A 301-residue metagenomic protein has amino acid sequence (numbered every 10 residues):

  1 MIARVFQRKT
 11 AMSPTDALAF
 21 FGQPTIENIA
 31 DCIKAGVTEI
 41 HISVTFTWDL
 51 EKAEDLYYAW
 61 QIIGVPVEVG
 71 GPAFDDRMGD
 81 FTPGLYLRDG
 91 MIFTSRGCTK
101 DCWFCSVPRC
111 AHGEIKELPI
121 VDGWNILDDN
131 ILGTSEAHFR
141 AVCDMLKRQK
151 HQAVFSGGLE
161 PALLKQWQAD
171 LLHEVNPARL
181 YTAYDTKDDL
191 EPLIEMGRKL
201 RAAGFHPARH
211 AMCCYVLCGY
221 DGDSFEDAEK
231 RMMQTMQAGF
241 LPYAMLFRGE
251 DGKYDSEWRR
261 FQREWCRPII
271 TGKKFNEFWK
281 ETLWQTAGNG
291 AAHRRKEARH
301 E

Functional and structural regions predicted by a protein language model:
M1-A3, K9-M12, I62-S95, T99 (+1 more regions): N-terminal [4Fe-4S]-dependent radical SAM core
M1-P66: A short, structured N-terminal alpha-helical element that caps or precedes a catalytic domain
R4, E39-T47, S106-L200, R209-D221 (+1 more regions): Core AdoMet radical
T10-S13, A73-M78, A162, G222 (+1 more regions): A short acidic, often aromatic-flanked loop/helix-cap motif at beta-alpha or helix-coil junctions that lines enzyme
P14, I40, K52-A53, D76-F81 (+2 more regions): Short, charged, surface-exposed secondary-structure boundary motifs
T25-I29, L50-Y58, E136-D144, E191-R198 (+1 more regions): Well-ordered, non-membrane alpha-helical segments in soluble/globular domains
Y58-F74, K147-A153, R201-R209, Q234-P242: Structural alpha-beta junctions
E174, R179-Y181, D188-E301: A structural motif corresponding to the C-terminal lobe/cap of the Radical SAM core domain
